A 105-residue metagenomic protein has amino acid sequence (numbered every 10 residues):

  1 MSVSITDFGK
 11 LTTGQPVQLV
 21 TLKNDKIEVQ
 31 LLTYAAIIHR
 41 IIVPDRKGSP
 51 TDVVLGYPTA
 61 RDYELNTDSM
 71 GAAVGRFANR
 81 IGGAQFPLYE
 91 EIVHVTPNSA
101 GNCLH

Functional and structural regions predicted by a protein language model:
M1-H105: Surface-exposed acidic/polar loop and edge beta-strand patches at domain peripheries
